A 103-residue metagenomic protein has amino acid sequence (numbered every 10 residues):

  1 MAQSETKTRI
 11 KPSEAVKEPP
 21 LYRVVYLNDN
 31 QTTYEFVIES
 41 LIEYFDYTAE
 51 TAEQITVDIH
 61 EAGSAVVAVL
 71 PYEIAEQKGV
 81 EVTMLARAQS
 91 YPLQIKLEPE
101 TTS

Functional and structural regions predicted by a protein language model:
A2-S103: Terminal domain-initiation and capping elements
